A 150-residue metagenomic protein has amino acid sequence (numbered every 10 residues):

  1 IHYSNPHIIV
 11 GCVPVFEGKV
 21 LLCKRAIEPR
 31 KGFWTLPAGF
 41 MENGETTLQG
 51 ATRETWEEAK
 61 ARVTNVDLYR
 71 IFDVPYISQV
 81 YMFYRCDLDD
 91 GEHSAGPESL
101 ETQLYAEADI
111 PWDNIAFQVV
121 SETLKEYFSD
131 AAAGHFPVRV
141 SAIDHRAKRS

Functional and structural regions predicted by a protein language model:
I1-C12: Acidic, metal-coordinating catalytic segment for phosphate/diphosphate chemistry, firing primarily on the Nudix
H7, R25, I115: Surface loops and adjacent helix of pleckstrin homology
I8-V10, R30-G32, T64, V80-M82: A generic structural signal for short beta-strands and their flanking turns/coil linkers
G11, K19, E101: Conserved beta-strand and immediately adjacent loop positions that scaffold enzyme active sites
C12-P14, F72: Short acidic-hydrophobic surface loop/beta-edge motif
V15-E57: Conserved Nudix-box catalytic region and its N-terminal flanking loop in Nudix hydrolases and closely related
M41-E126, D130, H135-F136, R149: Unchanged
V140-S150: Amphipathic alpha-helical surface "interface" segments used for docking/oligomerization or membrane association within
